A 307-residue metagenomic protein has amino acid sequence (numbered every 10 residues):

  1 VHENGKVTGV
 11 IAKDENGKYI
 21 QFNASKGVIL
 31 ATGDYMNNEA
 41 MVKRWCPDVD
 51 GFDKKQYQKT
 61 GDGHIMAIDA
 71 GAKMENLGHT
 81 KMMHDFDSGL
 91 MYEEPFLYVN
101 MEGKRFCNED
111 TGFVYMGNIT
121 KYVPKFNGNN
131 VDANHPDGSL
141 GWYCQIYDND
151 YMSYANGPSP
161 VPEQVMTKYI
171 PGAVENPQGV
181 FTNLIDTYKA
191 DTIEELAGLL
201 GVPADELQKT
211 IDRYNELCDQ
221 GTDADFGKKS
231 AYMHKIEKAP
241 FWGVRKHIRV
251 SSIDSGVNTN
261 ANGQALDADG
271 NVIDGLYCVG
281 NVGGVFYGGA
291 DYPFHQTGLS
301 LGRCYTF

Functional and structural regions predicted by a protein language model:
V1-G17, F22: Feature captures the FAD/FMN-dependent oxidoreductase FAD-binding
K13, V99-N100, T259, L266 (+1 more regions): Hydrophobic alpha-helical segments, especially N-terminal targeting/anchoring helices
E15-D85, T297, L301-F307: Glycine-rich loop(s) and the adjacent beta-strand/alpha-helix scaffold that form part
H64-M66, K73-L199: An anion/pyrophosphate-binding glycine-rich loop and adjacent beta-alpha core in soluble alpha-beta enzymes
M82-D87, Y115, R249-S252, V282-L301: Glycine-rich phosphate/pyrophosphate-binding beta-alpha loops
E206-F286, A290: A glycine-rich dinucleotide-binding beta-alpha-beta segment and adjacent secondary-structure elements that constitute
